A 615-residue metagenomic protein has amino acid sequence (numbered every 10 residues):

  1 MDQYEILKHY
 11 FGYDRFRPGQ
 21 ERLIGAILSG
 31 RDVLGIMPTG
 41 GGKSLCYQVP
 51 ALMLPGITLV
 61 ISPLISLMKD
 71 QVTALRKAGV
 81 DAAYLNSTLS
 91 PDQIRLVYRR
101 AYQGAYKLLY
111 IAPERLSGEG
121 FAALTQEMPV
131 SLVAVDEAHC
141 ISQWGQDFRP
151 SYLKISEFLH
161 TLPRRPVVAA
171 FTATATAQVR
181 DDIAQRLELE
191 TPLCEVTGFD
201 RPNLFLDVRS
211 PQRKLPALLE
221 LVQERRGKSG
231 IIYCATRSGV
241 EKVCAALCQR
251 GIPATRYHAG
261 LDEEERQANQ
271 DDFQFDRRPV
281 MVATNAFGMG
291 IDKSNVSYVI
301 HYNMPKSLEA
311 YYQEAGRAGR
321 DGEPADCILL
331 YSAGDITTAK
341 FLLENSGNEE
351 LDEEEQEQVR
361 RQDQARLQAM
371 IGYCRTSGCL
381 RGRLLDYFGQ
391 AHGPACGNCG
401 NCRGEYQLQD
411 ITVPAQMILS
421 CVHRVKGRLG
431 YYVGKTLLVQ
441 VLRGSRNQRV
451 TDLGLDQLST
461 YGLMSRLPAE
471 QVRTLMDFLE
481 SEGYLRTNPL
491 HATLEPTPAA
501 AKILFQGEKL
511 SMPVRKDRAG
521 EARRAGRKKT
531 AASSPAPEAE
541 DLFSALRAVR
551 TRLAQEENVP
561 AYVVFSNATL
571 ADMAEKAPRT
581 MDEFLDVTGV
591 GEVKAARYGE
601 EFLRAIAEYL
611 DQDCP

Functional and structural regions predicted by a protein language model:
M1-Q3, T337-T338, E349-E353, Q362-Q364 (+2 more regions): Accessory DNA-binding and partner-docking regions appended to nucleic-acid-acting proteins, especially the terminal
M1-Y10, D14-P18, R22-S44, A51-L54 (+4 more regions): Helicase motor core with emphasis on the C-terminal RecA-like subdomain
K8, L75, T125, A184 (+6 more regions): Hydrophobic alpha-helix position signal
I27, V222, F273, C374 (+2 more regions): Short helix-to-turn junction characteristic of helix-turn-helix DNA-binding domains, especially the helix
L89, F171-A175, S210, L261 (+6 more regions): Catalytic cores of large soluble enzymes that bind and process phosphate-bearing ligands
R164, R226, S377, Y431 (+1 more regions): Flexible coil/turn residues that form the inter-helical turn or adjacent wing/linker of helix-turn-helix
Q358-F388: Short, charged low-complexity linear segments at domain edges
